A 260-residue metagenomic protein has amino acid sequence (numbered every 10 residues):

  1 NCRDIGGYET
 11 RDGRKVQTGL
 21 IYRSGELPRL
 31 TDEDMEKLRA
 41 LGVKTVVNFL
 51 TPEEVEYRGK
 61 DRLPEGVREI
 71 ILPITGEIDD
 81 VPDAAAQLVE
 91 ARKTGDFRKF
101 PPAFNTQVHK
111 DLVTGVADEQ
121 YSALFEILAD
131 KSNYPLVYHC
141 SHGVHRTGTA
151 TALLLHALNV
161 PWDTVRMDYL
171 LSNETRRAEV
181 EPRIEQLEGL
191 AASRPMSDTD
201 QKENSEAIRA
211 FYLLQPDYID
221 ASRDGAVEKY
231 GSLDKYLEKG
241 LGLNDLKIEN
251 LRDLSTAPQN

Functional and structural regions predicted by a protein language model:
N1-V137, H142, A150-N260: Cys-dependent protein tyrosine phosphatase-like superfamily
